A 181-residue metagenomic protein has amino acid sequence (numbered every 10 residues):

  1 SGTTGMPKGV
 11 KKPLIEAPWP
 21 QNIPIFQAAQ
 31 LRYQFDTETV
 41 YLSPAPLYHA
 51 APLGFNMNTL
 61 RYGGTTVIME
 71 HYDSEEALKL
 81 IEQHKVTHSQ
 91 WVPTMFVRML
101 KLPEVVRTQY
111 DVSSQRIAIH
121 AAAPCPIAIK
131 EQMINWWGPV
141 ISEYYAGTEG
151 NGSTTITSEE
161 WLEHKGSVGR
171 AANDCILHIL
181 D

Functional and structural regions predicted by a protein language model:
S1, R61, V86-W91, L100-H164 (+1 more regions): Gly/Ser/Thr-rich phosphate-binding loop
S1-Q21: Conserved AMP-binding A3 loop
I15-V40, P44, Y48-H88, L102: Conserved AMP-binding/adenylation subdomain of ANL enzymes
Q27, V97, E131: Active-site phosphate/pyrophosphate- and oxyanion-stabilizing loops and adjacent acidic/basic residues in soluble
S43, F55, E76-A77, M95 (+3 more regions): Hydrophobic alpha-helical segments typical of transmembrane helices and their membrane-interface/capping positions
S43-P44, I68-M69, I119-A121, L180-D181: Thr-Gly-centered strand-to-loop micro-motif
Y72-D73, T94, P124: Short beta->alpha linker loops
K165-A171: Short Gly/Pro-enriched turn/cap motifs at secondary-structure boundaries
